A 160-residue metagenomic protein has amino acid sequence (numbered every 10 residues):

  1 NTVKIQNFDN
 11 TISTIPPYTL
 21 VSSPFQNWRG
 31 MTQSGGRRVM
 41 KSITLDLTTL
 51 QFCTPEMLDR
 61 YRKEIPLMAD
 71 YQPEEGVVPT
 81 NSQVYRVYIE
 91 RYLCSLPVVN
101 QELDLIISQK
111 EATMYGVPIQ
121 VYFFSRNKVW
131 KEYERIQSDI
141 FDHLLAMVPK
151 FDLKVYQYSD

Functional and structural regions predicted by a protein language model:
N1-Q83: Soluble accessory domains appended to multi-pass membrane transport proteins
K63, L67-D160: Long, non-transmembrane cytosolic or organellar matrix-exposed soluble domains/tails of integral membrane proteins
